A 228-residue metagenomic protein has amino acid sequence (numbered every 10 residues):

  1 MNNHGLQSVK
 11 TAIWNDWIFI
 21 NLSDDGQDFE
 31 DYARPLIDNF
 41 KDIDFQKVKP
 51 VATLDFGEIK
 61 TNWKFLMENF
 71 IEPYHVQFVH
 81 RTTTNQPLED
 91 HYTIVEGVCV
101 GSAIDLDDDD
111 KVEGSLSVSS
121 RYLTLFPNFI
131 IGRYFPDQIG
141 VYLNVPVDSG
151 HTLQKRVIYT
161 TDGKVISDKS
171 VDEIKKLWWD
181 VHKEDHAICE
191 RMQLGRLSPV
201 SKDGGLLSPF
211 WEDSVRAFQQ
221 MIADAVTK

Functional and structural regions predicted by a protein language model:
M1, G5-S8, A33-I37: N-terminal secretory/targeting leader peptides
A12-I13, W17-K228: C-terminal catalytic domain of Rieske-type non-heme iron oxygenases
